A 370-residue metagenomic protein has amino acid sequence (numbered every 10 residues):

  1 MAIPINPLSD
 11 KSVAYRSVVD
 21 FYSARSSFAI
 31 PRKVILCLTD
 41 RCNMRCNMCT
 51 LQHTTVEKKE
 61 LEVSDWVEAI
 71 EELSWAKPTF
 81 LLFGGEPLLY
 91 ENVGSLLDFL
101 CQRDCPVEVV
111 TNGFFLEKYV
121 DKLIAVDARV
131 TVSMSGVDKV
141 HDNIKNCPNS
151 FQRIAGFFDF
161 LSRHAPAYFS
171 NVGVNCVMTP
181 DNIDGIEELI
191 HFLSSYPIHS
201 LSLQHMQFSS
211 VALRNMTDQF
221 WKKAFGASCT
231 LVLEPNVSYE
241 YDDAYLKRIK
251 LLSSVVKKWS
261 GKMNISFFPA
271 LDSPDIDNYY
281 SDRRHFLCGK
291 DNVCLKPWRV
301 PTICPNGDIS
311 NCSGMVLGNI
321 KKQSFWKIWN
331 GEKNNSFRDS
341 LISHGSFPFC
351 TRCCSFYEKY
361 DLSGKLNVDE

Functional and structural regions predicted by a protein language model:
M1-I30, R284-E370: Flexible mid-to-C-terminal extensions adjoining Fe-S/redox cofactors in radical SAM and related proteins
A2-R129: Conserved alpha-helical substructure of the radical SAM core
T55, E86, G136, Q207 (+1 more regions): Flexible, active-site-proximal loop/turn residues at the rims of small-molecule/cofactor binding pockets and catalytic
K58-E60, D142-N146, G314: Short, solvent-exposed loop/turn segments at secondary-structure boundaries
I70, G94-D98, V120-I124, A155-F158 (+3 more regions): Short amphipathic alpha-helical segments and helix-helix/interface helices
E72-W75, I124-A125, P166, S195 (+1 more regions): Alpha-helix termination/capping residues and helix-transition junctions
N92, H205, S313-V316: Short clusters of small/polar residues that mark proteolytic maturation junctions
R129-S135, K139-N306, S310, I320: Radical SAM enzyme [4Fe-4S]-AdoMet core and its adjacent flexible, acidic and glycine-rich loops/tails across
